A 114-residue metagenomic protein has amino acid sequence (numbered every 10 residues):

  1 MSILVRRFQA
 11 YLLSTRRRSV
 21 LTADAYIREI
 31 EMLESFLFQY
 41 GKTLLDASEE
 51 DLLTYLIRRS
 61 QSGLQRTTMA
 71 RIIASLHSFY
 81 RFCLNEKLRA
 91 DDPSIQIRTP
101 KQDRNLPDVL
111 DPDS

Functional and structural regions predicted by a protein language model:
M1-L4, S114: N-terminal positioning helix adjacent to the helix-turn-helix/winged-helix DNA-binding module
V5-L21, I27-L106: N-terminal core-binding DNA-recognition domain of tyrosine recombinases/integrases
L106-S114: Long, amphipathic, Lys/Arg-enriched alpha-helical "connector/arm" segment
